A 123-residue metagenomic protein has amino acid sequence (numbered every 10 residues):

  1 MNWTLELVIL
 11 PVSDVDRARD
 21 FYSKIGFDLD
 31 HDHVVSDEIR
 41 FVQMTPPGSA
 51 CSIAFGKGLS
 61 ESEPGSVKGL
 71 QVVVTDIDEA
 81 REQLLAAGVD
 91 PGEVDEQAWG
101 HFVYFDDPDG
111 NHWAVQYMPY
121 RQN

Functional and structural regions predicted by a protein language model:
N2-W3, I9-C51: Core segments of cupin and vicinal oxygen chelate
W3-L7, G65-G69: Short, solvent-exposed beta-strand edge segments and adjacent coil->beta transition regions
L7, D32-H33, R40-Q43, R81-N123: Vicinal oxygen chelate
P47-C51, E61-S62, D76-E79: Short, charged/polar surface micro-motifs in flexible loops or helix N-caps
S49-I53, G110-W113: Short, charged/polar, Gly/Pro-enriched secondary-structure boundary elements
G69-E82: Mid-chain, well-packed structural core segment of small domains
